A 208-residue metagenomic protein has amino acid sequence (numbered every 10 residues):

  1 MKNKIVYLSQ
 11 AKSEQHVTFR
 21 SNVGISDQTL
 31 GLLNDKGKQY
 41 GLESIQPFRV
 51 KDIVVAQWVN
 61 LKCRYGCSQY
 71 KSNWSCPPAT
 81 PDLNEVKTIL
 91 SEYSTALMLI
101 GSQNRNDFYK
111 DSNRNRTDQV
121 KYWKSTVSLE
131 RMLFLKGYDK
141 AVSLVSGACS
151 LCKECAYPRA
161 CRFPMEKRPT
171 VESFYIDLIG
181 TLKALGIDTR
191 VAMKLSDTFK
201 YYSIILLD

Functional and structural regions predicted by a protein language model:
K2-V6, F19, E43-N73, P77-D208: Catalytic cores of enzyme domains
V6-D52: TRNA-binding/sensing appendages of the translation machinery
